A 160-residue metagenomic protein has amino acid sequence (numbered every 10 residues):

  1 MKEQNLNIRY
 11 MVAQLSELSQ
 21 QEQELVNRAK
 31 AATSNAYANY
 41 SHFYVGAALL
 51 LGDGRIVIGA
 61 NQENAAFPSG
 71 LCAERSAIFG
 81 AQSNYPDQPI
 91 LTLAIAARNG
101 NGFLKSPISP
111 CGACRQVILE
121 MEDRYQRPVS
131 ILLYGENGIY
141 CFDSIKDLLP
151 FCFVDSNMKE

Functional and structural regions predicted by a protein language model:
M1, Q20, A48-L49, E120: Short, flexible segments with low predicted structural confidence
M1-N27, N101: Short, compositionally biased leader-like segments
N27-S34: Short Pro/Gly-enriched beta-strand edge/turn motifs at strand-loop
A38-S41: Short loop/turn motifs at secondary-structure junctions and domain boundaries
Y44-L51, L132: Short beta-strand scaffold segments in enzyme catalytic cores
I58-N157: Zn2+-dependent cytidine deaminase-like catalytic core
